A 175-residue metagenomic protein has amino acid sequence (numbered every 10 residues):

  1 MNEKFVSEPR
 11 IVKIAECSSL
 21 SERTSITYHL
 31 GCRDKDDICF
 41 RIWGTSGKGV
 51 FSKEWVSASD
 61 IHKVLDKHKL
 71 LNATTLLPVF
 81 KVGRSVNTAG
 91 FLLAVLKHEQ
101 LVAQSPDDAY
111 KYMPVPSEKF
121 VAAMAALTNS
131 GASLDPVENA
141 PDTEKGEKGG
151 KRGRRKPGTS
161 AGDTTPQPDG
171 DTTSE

Functional and structural regions predicted by a protein language model:
M1-K53: Long, low-complexity, charged/polar intrinsically disordered regions in eukaryotic proteins
I14, D60-I61, L76, L92 (+1 more regions): Generic structural signal of hydrophobic/aromatic residues within well-ordered alpha-helices of folded domains
V56-F80: Short acidic, hydrophobic short linear motifs in intrinsically disordered regions
V82-H98: Short amphipathic alpha-helical interaction segments
K97-D108: A short, conserved structural fragment
D108-V115: Minor-groove-contacting beta-hairpin "wing" of winged helix-turn-helix DNA-binding domains
V115-E175: Short, amphipathic alpha-helical interaction segments positioned at domain boundaries
